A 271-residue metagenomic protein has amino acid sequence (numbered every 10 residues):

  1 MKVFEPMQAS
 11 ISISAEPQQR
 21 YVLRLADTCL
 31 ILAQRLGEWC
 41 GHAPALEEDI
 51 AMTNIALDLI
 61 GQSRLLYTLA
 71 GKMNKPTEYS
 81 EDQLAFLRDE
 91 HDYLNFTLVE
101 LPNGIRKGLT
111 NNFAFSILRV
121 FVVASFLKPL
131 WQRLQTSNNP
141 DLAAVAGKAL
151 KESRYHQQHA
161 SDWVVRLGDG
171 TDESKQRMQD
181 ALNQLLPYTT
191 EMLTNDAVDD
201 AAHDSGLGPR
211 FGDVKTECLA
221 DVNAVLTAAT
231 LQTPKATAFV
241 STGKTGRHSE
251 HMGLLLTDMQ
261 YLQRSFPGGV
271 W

Functional and structural regions predicted by a protein language model:
F4-Y21, A85-R119, G170-T171, L185-G208: Acidic/His metal-coordination segments adjacent to aromatic residues that form catalytic metal sites in metalloenzymes
Q18-V22, A43-Q62, S116, D141-S153: Alpha-helical scaffold segments that form or flank carboxylate-/histidine-based iron centers
T28-L36, Q62, L66, V123-L130 (+2 more regions): Amphipathic, well-ordered alpha-helical segments in soluble domains
L32-N54, L127-L142: Helix-loop segments that flank and shape redox-cofactor active sites
A56-E90, S161-V165: Conserved alpha-helical segments that form or flank metal/cofactor-binding pockets of metalloenzymes
L98-H159: Internal, conserved structured core segments that host functional sites
D141-D204: A contiguous pocket-lining binding segment that forms or flanks enzyme active sites
Q176-W271: Extended, helix-rich structural scaffolds rather than catalytic motifs
